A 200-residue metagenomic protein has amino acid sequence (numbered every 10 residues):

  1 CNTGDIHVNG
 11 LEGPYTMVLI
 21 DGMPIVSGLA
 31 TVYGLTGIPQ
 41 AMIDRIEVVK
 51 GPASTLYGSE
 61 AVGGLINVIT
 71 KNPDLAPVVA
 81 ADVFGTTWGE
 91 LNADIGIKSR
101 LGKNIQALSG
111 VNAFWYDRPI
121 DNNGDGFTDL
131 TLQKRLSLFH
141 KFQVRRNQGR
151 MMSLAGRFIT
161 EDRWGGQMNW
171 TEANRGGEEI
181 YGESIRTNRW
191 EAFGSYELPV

Functional and structural regions predicted by a protein language model:
C1-N2, M23, G58-V62: Short, glycine-/polar-rich solvent-exposed loops and beta-turns at beta-strand/coil boundaries
G4, G64, P77-A81, L91-I95 (+3 more regions): Hydrophobic, lipid-facing positions within transmembrane beta-strands of outer-membrane proteins
D5-H7, M23-K50, L138: Short acidic/polar hinge/loop motifs at secondary-structure boundaries that mediate gating or recognition
N9, V49, I69, D94-R100 (+3 more regions): Transmembrane beta-barrel domains of outer membrane proteins
T16, L75-V79, L91, K103-A107 (+4 more regions): Outer-envelope beta-barrel architecture signal
P52-A53, L65, T70-S99, T128-T131: Short strand-turn segments of transmembrane beta-barrel domains in outer membranes, especially the first one or two
A81-G85, S109-W115, L154-T160: Transmembrane beta-barrel strands of outer-membrane/channel proteins
Y116-S137, Q143-V200: Flexible loop and strand-edge segments within Gram-negative outer membrane beta-barrel domains
